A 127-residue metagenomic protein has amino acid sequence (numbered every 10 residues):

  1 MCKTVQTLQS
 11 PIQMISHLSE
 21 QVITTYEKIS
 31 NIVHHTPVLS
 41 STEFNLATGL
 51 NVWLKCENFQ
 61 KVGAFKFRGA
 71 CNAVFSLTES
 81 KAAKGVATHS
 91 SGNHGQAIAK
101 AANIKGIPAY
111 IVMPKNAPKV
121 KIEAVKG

Functional and structural regions predicted by a protein language model:
C2-G127: PLP-dependent amino-acid enzyme catalytic core
